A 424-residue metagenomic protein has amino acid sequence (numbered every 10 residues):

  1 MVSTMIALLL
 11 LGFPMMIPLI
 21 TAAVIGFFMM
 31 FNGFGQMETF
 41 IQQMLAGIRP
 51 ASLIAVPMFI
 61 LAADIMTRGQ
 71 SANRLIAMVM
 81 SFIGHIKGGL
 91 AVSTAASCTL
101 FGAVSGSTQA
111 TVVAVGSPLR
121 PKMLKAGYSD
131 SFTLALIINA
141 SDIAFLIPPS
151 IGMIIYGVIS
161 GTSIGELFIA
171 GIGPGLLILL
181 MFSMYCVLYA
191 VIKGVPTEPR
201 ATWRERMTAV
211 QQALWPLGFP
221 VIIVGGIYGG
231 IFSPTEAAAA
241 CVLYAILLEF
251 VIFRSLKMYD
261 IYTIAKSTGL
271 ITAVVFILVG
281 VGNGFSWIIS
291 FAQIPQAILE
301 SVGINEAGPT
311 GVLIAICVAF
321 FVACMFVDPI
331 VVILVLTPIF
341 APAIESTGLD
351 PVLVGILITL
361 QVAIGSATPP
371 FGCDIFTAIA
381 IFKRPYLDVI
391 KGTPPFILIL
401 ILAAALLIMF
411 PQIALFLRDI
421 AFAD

Functional and structural regions predicted by a protein language model:
M1-D424: Alpha-helical transmembrane segments of multi-pass membrane transport proteins
